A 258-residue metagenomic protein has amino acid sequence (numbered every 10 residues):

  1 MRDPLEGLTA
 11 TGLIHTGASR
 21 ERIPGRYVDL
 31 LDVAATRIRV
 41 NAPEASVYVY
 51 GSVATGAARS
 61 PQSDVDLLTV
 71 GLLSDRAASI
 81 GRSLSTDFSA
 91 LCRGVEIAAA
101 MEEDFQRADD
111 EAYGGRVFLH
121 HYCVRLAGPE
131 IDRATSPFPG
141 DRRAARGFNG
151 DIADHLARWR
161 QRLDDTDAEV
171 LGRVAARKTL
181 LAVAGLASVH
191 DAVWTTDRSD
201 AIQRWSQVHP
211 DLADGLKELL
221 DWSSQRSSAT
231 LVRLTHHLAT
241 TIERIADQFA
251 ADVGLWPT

Functional and structural regions predicted by a protein language model:
M1-G7, R133-T258: Conserved nucleotidyltransferase catalytic core and NTase-mimicking acidic/glycine-rich helix/loop elements in nucleic
M1-Y48, L212-E218, P257-T258: Helical scaffold of the NTase/Pol beta-like nucleotidyltransferase catalytic core
R2-R26, A78-A175: Conserved NTP/Mg2+-binding pocket subregion across the NTase superfamily
A34-A42, L84-C92, F249: Hydrophobic, Leu/Ile/Phe/Ala-enriched alpha-helical segments that form helix-helix packing faces
A35-V65, V70-D75: Active-site nucleotide-donor binding segment shared across nucleotidyl transfer reactions
E44-V47, G94-A100, L255: Short glycine-rich, low-complexity/disordered patches
G56-R59, F105-E111, S227-S228: Short, solvent-exposed polar/charged micro-motifs at secondary-structure junctions
D75-A77, A187: Residue-level signal for secondary-structure boundary sites
